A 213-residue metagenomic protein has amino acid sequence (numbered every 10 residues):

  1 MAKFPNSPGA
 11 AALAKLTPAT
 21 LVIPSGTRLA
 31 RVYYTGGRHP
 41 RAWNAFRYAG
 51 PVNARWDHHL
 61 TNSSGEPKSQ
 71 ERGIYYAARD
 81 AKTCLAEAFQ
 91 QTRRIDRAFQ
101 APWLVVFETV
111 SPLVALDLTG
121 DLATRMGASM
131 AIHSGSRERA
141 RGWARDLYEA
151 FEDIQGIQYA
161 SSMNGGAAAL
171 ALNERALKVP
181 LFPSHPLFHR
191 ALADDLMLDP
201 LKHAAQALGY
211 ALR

Functional and structural regions predicted by a protein language model:
M1-S63, Q91-R213: Active-site and NAD+-binding cores of ADP-ribose-processing enzymes
W56-I95: Extended catalytic/binding region for NAD+/ADP-ribose chemistry, centered on the ART fold
